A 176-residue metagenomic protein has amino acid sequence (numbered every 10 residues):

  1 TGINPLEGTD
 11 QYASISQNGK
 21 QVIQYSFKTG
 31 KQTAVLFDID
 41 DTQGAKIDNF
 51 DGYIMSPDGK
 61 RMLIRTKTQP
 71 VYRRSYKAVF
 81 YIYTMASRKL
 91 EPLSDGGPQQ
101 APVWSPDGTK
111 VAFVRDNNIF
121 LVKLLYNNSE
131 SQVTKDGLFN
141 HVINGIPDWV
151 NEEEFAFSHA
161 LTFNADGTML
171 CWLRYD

Functional and structural regions predicted by a protein language model:
T1-D176: Beta-propeller folds
